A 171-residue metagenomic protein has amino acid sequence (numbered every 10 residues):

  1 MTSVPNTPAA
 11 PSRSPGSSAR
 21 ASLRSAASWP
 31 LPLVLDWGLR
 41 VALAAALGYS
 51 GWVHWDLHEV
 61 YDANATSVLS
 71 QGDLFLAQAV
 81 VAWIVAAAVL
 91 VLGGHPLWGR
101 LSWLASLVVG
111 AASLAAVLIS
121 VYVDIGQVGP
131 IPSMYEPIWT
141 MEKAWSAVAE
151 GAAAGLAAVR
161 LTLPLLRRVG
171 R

Functional and structural regions predicted by a protein language model:
T2-T7, G16-R171: Membrane-interface extramembranous regions
A10-P11: Intrinsically disordered, low-complexity regulatory regions in eukaryotic signaling/scaffold proteins
